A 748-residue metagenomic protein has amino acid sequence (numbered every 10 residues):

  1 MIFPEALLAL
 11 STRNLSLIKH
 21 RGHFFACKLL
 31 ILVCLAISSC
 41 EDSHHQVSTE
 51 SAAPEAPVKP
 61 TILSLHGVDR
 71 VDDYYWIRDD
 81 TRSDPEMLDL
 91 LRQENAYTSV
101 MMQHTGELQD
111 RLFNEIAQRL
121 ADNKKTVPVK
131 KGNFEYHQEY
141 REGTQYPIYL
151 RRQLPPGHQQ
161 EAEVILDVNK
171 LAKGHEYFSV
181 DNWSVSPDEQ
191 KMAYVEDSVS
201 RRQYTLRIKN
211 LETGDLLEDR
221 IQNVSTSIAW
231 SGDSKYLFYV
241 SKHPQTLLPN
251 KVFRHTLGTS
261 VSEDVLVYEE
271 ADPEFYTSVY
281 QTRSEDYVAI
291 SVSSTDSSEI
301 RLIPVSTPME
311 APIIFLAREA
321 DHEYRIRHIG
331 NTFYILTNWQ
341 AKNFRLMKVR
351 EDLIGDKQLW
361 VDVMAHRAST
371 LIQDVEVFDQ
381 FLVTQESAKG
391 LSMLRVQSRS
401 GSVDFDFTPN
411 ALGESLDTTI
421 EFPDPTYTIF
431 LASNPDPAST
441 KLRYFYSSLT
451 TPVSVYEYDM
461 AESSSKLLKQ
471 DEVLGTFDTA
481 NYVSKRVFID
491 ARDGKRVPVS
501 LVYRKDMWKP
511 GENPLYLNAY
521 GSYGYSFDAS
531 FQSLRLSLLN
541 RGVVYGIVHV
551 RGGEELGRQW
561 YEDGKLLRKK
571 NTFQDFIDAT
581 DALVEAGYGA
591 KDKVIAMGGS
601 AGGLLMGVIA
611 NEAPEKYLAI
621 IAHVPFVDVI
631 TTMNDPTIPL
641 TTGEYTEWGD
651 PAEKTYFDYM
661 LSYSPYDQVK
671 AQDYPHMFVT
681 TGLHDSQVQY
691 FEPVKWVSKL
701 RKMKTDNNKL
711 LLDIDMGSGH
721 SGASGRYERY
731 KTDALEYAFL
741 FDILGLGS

Functional and structural regions predicted by a protein language model:
M1-G22: N-terminal secretory signal peptides that target proteins for export/translocation
C27-V453, E457-E462, D478, Q532 (+2 more regions): Beta-propeller folds
Y140, N338, S447, N518-S522 (+2 more regions): Glycine-rich His-Gly loop
V164, L266, S464, V544 (+1 more regions): Conserved beta-strand segments of alpha/beta enzyme cores
N169-W183, E196-S200, M460-S463, K469-I595 (+3 more regions): Cap/lid segment of the alpha/beta-hydrolase catalytic domain
V180, I221-I228, H243-L247, D272 (+10 more regions): Alpha-helix capping and helix-loop boundary segments enriched in small/acidic/polar residues
N338-W339, D374-F378, V383-A388, I489-V497 (+4 more regions): C-terminal substrate/ligand-recognition segments
I547-S748: Active-site-proximal cap/loop segments of hydrolase catalytic domains
